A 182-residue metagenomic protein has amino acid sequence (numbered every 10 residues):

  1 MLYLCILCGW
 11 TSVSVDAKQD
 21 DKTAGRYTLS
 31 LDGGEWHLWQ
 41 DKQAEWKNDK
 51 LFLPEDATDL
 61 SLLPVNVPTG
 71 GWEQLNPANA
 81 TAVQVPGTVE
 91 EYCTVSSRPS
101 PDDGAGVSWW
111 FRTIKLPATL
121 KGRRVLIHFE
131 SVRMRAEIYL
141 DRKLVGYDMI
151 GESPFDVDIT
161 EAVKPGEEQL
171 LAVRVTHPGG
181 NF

Functional and structural regions predicted by a protein language model:
M1-G9: Bacterial N-terminal signal peptides
L2, R26-Y27, R135, V173: Exposed boundary/loop context
T11, V15-Q19: Boundary at the C-terminal end of the N-terminal hydrophobic targeting segment
K18-H128, G179: Extended carbohydrate-recognition surfaces in non-catalytic/accessory domains of CAZymes and lectin-like proteins
D41, S100-F182: Accessory beta-strand-rich segments of carbohydrate-active enzymes
